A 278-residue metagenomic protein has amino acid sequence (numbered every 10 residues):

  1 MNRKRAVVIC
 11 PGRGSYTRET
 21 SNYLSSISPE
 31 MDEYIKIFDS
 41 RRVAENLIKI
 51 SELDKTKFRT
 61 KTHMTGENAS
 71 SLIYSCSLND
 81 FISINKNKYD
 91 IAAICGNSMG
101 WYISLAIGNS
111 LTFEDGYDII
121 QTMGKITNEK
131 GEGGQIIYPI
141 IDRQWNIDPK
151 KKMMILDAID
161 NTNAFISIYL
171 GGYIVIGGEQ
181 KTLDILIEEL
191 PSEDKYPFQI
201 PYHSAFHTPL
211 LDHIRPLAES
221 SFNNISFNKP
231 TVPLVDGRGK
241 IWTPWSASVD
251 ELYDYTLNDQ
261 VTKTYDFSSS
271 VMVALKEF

Functional and structural regions predicted by a protein language model:
N2-K86, S226-F278: Acyltransferase/transacylase module recognition
V7-I9, I91-G96, V175, F278: Short glycine-rich phosphate-binding loop at a beta-alpha junction
R13-Y16, S98, Y102, Q180: Gly/Ser/Thr-rich beta-alpha loop segments that engage phosphate groups in nucleotides
N85-K88, A164: Phosphate/pyrophosphate-binding loops at sites that engage ATP/ADP/AMP, CoA/4′-phosphopantetheine, polyphosphate
A92-G100, S104, G108: Gly/Ala-rich beta-loop-alpha elbow adjacent to hydrolase catalytic centers
G108-E251: Alpha/beta catalytic cores of group-transfer enzymes, especially the acyltransferase/condensing modules of polyketide
